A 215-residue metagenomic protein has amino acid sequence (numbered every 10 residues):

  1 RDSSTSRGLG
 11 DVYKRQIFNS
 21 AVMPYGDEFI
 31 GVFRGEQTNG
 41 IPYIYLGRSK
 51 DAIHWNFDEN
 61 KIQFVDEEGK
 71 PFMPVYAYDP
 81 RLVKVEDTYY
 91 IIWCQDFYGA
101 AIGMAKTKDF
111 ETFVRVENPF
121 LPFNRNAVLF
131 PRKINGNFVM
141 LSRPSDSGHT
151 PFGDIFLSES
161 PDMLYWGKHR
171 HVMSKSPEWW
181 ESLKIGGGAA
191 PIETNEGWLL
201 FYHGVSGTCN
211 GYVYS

Functional and structural regions predicted by a protein language model:
R1, N56-Q63, V114-F120, G167-M173: Beta-propeller fold detector
D2-L9, Y13: Single conserved hydrophobic/aromatic residue that forms the stacking wall/gate of nucleotide- or nucleobase-binding
G10-D11, E67-P71, V114-F120, P177-W179: A short beta-strand motif characteristic of beta-propeller blades
I17, I41-R81: Blade-loop segments of beta-propeller domains
M23-E36, D79-D96, E117-N118, V128-T150 (+2 more regions): Hydrophobic core segments of beta-strands in well-ordered, beta-rich domains
N39-P42, C94-A100, G148-G153, C209-Y212: Short, solvent-exposed loop/turn segments at conserved positions within beta-propeller repeat blades
I44-D51, G103-D109, D154-D162, Y214-S215: Beta-propeller blade signature
G136-H203: Aromatic-anchored, glycine/proline-accented short structural segments that stabilize local strand-turns or short
